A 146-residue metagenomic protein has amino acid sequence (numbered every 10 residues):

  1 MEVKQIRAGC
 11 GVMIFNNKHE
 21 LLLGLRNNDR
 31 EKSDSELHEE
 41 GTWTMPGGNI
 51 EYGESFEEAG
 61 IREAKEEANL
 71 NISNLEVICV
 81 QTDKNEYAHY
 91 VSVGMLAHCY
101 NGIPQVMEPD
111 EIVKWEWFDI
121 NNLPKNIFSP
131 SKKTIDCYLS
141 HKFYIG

Functional and structural regions predicted by a protein language model:
M1-T44, I72, C99: N-terminal strand-loop-strand
K4, D83-Y87, P109-D110: A short beta-turn/loop motif at secondary-structure boundaries
I14, G94-H98, E116-D119: Short, well-ordered beta-strand micro-motif
W43, V106-L139: NUDIX/MutT-family hydrolases
M45-I78, M95: The catalytic Nudix box helix
I50, I72, Q81, C99-Y100 (+3 more regions): Hydrophobic pocket-lining residues within nucleotide cofactor-binding pockets
Q81-P104, C137-L139: Active-site-adjacent beta-strand/loop module that shapes the phosphate/pyrophosphate-binding cleft
K142-G146: Acidic/histidine-enriched, glycine/proline-rich intrinsically disordered or flexible terminal extensions
